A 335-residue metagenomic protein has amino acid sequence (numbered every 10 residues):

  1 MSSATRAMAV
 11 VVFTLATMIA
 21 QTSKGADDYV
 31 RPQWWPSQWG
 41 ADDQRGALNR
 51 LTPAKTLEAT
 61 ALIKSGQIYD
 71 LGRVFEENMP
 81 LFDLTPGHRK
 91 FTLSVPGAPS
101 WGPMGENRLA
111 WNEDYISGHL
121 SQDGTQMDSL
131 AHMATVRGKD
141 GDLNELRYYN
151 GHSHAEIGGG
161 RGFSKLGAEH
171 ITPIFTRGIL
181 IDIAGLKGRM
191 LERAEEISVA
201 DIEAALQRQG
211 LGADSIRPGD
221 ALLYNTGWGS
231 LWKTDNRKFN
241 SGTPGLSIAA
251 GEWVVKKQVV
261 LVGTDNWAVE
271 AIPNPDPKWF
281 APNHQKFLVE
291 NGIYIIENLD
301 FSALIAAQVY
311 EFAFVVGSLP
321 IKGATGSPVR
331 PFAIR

Functional and structural regions predicted by a protein language model:
M1-T5: N-terminal secretory signal peptides that target proteins for export/translocation
A7-M18: Bacterial N-terminal signal peptides
Q21-R335: Active-/binding-site microenvironments in catalytic and ligand-binding cores
